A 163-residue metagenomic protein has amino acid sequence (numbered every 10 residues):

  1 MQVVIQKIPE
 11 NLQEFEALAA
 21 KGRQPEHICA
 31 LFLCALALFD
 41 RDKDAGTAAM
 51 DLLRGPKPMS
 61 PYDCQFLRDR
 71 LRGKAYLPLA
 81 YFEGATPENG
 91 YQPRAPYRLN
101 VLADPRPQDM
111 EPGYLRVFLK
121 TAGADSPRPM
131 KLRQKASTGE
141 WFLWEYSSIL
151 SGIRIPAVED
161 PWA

Functional and structural regions predicted by a protein language model:
M1-E83: Core segments of small alpha/beta cavity-forming domains
I5-I8, I28, Y91, I149 (+1 more regions): Weak global preference for isoleucine
P9, P56-P61, P78, P93-P96 (+4 more regions): Proline-rich intrinsically disordered, low-complexity coils
P25, D104, K131: Functionally constrained cores in energy, signaling, and assembly domains
D42-A45, A49, G84, A95 (+4 more regions): Generic detector of ordered, mature protein regions
C64-D125: Surface-exposed, charged secondary-structure patches
K120, D125-W162: Short beta-strand edge/turn micro-motifs at domain boundaries
